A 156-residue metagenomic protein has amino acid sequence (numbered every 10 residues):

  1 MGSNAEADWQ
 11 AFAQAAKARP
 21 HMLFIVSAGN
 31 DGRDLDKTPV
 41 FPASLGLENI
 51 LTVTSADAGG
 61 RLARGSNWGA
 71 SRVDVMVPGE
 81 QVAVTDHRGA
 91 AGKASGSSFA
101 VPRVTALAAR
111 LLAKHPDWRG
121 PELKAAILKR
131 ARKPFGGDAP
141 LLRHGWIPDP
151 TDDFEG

Functional and structural regions predicted by a protein language model:
M1-L47, G89-V101: Substrate-binding/access-modulating region of protease and related hydrolase catalytic domains
E6, R33-D36, R64, A100 (+3 more regions): Short, electropositive, low-hydrophobicity segments enriched in small/polar residues
S27, L35, G60-R61, P134-G137: A short beta-to-alpha transition loop/helix N-cap that caps and shapes the active-site region
G32-D36, D57, D74, K133 (+1 more regions): Acidic side chains
V40-A113, D117, P121: Extracellular S/T/G-rich loop segment that most often corresponds to the catalytic His/Ser-adjacent loop
N49-T52, A113-G156: C-terminal subdomain of the subtilisin-like protease fold in secreted/lumenal serine endopeptidases
